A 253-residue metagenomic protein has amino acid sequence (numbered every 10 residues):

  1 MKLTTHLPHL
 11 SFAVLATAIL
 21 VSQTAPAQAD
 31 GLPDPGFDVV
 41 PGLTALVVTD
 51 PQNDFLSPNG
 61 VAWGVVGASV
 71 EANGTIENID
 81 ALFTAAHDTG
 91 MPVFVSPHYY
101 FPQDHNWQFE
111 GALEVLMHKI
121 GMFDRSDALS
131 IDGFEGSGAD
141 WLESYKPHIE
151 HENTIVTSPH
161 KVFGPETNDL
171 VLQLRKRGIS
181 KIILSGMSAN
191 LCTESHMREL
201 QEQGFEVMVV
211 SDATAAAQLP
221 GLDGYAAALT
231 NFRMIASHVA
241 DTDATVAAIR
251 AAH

Functional and structural regions predicted by a protein language model:
K2-A13: Bacterial N-terminal signal peptides that target proteins for export
S11-S22: Bacterial N-terminal signal peptides
Q28-A45, D54, D88-T89, N106 (+1 more regions): Active-site-adjacent betaalpha module
G42, G60-A86, G90-P92, P97: A short alpha/beta connector and helix-capping loop motif
T49-V65: Short, conserved active-site loops that position catalytic residues or coordinate cofactors/metal ions across diverse
S96-Y99, M187: Short, well-ordered beta-to-alpha junction loops that form the rim of enzyme active sites and present histidine/acidic
F101-H105: Short catalytic/ligand-binding loop motif for oxyanion handling, primarily in non-cytosolic enzymes, centered on
